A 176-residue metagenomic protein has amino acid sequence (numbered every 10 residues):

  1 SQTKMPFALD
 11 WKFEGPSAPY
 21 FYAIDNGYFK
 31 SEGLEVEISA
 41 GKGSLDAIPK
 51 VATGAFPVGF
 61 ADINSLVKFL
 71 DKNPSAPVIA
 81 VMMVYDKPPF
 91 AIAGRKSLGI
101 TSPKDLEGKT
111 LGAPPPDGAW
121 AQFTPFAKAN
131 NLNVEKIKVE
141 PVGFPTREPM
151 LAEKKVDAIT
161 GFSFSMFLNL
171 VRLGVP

Functional and structural regions predicted by a protein language model:
S1-E153, D157-F164: Short, glycine-/small- and polar/acidic-enriched structural segments that line small-molecule recognition paths
V156, V171-L173: Extended amphipathic alpha-helical interaction segments
S165-M166, L173-P176: Short, intrinsically disordered, charge-balanced linker/junction segments flanking boundaries in proteins
